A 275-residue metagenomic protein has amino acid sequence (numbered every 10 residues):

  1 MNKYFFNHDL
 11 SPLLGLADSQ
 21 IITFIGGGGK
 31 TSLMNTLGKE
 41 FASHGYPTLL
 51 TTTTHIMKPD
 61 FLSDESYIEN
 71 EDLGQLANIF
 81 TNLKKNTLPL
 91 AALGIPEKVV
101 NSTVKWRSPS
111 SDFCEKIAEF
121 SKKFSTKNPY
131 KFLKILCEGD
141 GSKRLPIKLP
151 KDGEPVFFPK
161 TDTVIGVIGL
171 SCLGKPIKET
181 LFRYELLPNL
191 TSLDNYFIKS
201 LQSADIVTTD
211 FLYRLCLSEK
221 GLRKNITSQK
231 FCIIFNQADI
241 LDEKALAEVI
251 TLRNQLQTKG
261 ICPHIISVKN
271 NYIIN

Functional and structural regions predicted by a protein language model:
F6-H44: Walker A (P-loop) phosphate-binding motif
G38-I95: N-terminal phosphate/diphosphate-binding loop that engages ATP/GTP or pyrophosphate donors across diverse enzyme folds
L83-L149: Phosphate-binding/switch loop-helix module in NTP-utilizing enzymes
G139, G169-L170, S192-S203, K230-K244 (+1 more regions): G-domain G4 guanine-recognition motif of GTPases
S142-R144, T161-K178, N195-F211: Conserved Switch II/interswitch segment of TRAFAC-class P-loop GTPases
K151-L173, L186-N189: Inter-motif core of Ras-like GTPase G domains
S200-N225, L246, I250-N254: A short, acidic, amphipathic alpha-helical segment used as a generic capping/interface helix at domain edges
E248-N275: Canonical P-loop GTPase G-domain recognition
